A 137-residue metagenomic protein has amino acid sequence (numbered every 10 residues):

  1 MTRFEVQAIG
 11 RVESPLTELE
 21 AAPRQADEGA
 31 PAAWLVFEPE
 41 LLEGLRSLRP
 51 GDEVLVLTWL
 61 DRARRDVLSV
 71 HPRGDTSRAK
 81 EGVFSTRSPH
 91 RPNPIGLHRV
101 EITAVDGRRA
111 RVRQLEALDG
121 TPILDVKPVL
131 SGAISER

Functional and structural regions predicted by a protein language model:
M1-R99, T103-R137: Glycine-rich, low-complexity intrinsically disordered segments
